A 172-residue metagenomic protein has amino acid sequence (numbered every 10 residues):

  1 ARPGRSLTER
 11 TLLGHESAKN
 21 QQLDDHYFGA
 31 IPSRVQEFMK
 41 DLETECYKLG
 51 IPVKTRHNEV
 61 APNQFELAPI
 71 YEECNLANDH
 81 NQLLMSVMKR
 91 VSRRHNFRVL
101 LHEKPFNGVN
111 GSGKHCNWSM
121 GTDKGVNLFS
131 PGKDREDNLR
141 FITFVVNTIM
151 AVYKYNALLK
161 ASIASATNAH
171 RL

Functional and structural regions predicted by a protein language model:
A1-L172: Glycine-rich, acidic/polar active-site loops that bind/position phosphate-bearing ligands
